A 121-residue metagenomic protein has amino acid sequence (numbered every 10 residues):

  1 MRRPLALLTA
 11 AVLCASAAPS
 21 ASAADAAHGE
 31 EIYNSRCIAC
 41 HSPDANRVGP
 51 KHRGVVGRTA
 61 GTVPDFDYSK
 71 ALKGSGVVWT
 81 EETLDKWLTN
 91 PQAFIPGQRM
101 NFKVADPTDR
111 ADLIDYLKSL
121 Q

Functional and structural regions predicted by a protein language model:
M1-L8: Bacterial N-terminal signal peptides that target proteins for export
C14-S22: C-terminal segment of classical bacterial N-terminal signal peptides
A24-R47, H52: Sequence/structural segment immediately N-terminal to covalent heme-attachment motifs in c-type and related
A26, E30, A45, V77 (+2 more regions): Solvent-exposed, acidic/flexible segments
A26, P50-K70: Short glycine/threonine-rich turn/loop motifs
P64-D85: Short Fe-S-cluster ligation motifs
T80-Q121: C-terminal capping alpha-helices of c-type cytochrome domains
